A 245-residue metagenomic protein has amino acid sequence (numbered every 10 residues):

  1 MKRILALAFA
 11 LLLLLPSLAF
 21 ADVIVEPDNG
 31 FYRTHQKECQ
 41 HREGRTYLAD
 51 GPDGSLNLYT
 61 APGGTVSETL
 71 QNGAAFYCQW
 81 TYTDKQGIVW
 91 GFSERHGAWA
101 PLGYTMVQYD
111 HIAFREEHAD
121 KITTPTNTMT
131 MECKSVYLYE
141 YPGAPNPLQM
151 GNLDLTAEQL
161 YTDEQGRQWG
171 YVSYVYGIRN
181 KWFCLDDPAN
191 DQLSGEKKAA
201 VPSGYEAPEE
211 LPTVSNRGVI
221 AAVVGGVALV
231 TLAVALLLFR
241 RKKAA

Functional and structural regions predicted by a protein language model:
M1-A6, G218-I220, L237-L238: N-terminal Sec-pathway targeting helices
K2-R95: Cross-kingdom Sec-pathway N-terminal secretion signals
A10-L14, V224-L229: Hydrophobic alpha-helical membrane-embedded or membrane-associated segments
D22-E43, F92-T126, Y171-V214: Boundary regions of SH3-family modules and the immediately adjacent low-complexity/disordered segments in eukaryotic
V66-V107, Q149-A189: SH3/SH3-like beta-barrel superfamily modules
W99-R167: Membrane-proximal low-complexity regions enriched in glycine and acidic/polar residues
P212-G226: Juxtamembrane/start-of-transmembrane alpha-helix segments at the extracytoplasmic/lumenal side of membrane anchors
L229-A245: C-terminal membrane-anchoring or membrane-association module
